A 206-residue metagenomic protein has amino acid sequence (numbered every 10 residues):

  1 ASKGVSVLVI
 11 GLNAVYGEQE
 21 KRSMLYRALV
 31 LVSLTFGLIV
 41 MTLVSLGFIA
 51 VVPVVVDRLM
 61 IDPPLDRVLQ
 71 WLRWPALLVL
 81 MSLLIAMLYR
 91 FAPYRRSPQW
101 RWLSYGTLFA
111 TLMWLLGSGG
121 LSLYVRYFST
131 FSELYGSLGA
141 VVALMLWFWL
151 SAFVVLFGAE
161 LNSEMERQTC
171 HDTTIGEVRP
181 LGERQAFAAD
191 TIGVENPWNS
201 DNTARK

Functional and structural regions predicted by a protein language model:
A1-K206: Membrane-embedded alpha-helices and immediately adjacent juxtamembrane helical segments in alpha-helical membrane
